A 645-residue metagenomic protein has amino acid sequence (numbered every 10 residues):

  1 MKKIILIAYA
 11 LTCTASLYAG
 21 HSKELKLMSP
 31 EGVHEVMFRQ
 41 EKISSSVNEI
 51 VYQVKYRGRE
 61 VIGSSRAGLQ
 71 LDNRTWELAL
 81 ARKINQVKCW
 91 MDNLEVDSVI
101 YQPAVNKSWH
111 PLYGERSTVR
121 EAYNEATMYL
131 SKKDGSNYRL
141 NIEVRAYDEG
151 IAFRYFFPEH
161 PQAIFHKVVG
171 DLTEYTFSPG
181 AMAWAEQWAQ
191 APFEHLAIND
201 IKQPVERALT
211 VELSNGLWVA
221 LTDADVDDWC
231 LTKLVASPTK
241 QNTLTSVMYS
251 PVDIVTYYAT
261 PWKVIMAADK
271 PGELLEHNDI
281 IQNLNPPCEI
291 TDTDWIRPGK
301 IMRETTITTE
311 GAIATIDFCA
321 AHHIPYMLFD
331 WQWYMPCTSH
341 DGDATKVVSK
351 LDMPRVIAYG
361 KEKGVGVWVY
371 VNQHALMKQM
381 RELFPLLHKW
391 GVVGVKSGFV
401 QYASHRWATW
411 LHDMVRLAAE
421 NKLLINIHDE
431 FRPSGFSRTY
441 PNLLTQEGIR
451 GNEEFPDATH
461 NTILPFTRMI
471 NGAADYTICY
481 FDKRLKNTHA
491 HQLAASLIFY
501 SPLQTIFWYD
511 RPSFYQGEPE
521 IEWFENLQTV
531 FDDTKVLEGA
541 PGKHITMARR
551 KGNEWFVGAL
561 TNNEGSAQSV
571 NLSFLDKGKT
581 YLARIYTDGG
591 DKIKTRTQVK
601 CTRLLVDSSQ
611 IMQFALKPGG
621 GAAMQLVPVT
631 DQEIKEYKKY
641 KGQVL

Functional and structural regions predicted by a protein language model:
M1-K23: Bacterial Sec-dependent N-terminal signal peptides
E24-L284: N-terminal accessory beta-strand-rich subdomains and adjacent acidic, glycine-rich linkers that precede catalytic cores
S117, A185-F193, N199, I585-S609: Solvent-exposed beta-strand/loop surfaces of large extracellular or lumenal domains
M128, R511-F556, I593-T597: Glycan-recognition and catalytic regions of carbohydrate-active enzymes
V255-Y326: An acidic-aromatic substrate-binding cleft motif
W331-T488: Aromatic- and carboxylate-enriched substrate-binding clefts and catalytic-loop regions of carbohydrate-active enzymes
P541-K579, A622-Q625: Carbohydrate-binding surface patches
R603-K641: C-terminal beta-strand-rich structural cap/linker in extracellular carbohydrate-active enzymes
